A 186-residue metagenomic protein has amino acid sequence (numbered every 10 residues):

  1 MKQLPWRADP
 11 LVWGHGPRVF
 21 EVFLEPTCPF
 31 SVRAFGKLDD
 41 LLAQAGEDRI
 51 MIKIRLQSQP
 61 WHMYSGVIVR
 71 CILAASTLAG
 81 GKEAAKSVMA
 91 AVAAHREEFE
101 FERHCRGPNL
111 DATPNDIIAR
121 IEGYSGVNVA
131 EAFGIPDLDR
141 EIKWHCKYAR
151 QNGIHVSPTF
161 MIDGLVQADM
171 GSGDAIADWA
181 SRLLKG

Functional and structural regions predicted by a protein language model:
K2, A8, V22-Q44, D111-G186: C-terminal cap of thioredoxin/glutaredoxin-like
R7-G16: Short beta-strand-to-loop junctions in surface cap/lid or active-site-entrance loops
W13-G14, C71, V156: Glycine-centered flexibility motif
H15, S58, A75, H104 (+3 more regions): A general structural-boundary detector
P17, I68-V69, G126: Residue-level signal for cytosolic alpha-helical hairpin/rod architecture
E21-P26, V32-N115: Structural alpha/beta surface segment adjacent to cysteine/selenocysteine redox centers across thiol/disulfide enzymes
